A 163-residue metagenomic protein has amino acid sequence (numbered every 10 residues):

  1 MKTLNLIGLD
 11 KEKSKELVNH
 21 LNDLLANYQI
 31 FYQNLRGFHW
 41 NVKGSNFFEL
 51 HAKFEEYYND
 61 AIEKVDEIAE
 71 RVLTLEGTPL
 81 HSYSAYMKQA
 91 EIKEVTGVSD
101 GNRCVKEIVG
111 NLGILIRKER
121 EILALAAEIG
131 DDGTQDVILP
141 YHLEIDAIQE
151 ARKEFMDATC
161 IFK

Functional and structural regions predicted by a protein language model:
K2-L24, G101: Disorder-to-helix initiation segments
L9-E16, I30-E56, K118-T134: Helix-loop segments that flank and shape redox-cofactor active sites
K15-L25, Q29, E55-Y58, I62 (+4 more regions): Short amphipathic alpha-helical segments with heptad-repeat character
L25, Y32, H39, Y58 (+5 more regions): A structural signal for well-ordered alpha-helices, especially hydrophobic packing surfaces of coiled-coils
V42-S84, F155: Conserved alpha-helical segments that form or flank metal/cofactor-binding pockets of metalloenzymes
F47, P79, Y83-M87, V109 (+4 more regions): Long, contiguous binding/interaction regions
E63, D136-K163: Short, contiguous alpha-helical
D66, E70, M87-P140: Acidic/histidine-rich alpha-helical segments that form the ligand environment of transition-metal centers
